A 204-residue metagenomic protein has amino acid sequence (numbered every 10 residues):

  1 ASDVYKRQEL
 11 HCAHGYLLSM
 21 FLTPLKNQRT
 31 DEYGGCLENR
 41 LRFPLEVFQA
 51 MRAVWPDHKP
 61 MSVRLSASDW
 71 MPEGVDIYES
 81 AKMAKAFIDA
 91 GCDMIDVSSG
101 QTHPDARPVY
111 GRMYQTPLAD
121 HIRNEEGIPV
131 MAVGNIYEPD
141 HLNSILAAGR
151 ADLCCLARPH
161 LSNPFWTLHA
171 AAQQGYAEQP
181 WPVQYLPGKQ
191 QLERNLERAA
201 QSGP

Functional and structural regions predicted by a protein language model:
S2-P204: Flavin-dependent oxidoreductase catalytic cores
